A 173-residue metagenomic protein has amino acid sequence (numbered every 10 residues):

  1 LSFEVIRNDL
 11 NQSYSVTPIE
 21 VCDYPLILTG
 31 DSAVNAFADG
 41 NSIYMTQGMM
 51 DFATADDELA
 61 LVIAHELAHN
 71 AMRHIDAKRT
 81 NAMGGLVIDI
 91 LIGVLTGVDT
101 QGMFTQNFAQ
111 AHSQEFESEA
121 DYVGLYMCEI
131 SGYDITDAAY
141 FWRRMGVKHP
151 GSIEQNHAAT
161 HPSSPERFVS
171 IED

Functional and structural regions predicted by a protein language model:
L1-D173: A Zn2+-metalloprotease active-site environment signal
